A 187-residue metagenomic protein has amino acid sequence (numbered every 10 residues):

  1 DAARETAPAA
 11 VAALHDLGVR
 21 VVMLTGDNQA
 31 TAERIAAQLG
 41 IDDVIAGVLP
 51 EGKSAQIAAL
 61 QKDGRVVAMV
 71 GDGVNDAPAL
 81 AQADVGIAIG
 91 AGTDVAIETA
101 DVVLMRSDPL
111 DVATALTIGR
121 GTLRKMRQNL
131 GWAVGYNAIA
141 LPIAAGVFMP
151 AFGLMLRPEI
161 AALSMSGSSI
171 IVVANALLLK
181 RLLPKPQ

Functional and structural regions predicted by a protein language model:
D1-Q128: Conserved ATP-binding TGD loop and adjacent catalytic N/P-domain core of P-type ATPases
A100, M105-Q187: Membrane-embedded transport module
